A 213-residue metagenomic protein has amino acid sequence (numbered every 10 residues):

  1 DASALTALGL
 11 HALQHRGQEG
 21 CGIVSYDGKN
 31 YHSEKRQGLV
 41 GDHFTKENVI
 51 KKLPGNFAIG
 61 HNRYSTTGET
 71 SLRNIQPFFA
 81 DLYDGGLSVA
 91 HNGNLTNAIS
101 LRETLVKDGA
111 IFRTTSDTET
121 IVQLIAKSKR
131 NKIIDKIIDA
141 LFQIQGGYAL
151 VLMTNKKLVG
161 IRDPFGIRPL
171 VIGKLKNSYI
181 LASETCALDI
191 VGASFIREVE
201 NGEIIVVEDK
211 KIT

Functional and structural regions predicted by a protein language model:
D1-T213: Conserved short alpha-helical segments that host acidic/polar catalytic motifs at enzyme active sites
